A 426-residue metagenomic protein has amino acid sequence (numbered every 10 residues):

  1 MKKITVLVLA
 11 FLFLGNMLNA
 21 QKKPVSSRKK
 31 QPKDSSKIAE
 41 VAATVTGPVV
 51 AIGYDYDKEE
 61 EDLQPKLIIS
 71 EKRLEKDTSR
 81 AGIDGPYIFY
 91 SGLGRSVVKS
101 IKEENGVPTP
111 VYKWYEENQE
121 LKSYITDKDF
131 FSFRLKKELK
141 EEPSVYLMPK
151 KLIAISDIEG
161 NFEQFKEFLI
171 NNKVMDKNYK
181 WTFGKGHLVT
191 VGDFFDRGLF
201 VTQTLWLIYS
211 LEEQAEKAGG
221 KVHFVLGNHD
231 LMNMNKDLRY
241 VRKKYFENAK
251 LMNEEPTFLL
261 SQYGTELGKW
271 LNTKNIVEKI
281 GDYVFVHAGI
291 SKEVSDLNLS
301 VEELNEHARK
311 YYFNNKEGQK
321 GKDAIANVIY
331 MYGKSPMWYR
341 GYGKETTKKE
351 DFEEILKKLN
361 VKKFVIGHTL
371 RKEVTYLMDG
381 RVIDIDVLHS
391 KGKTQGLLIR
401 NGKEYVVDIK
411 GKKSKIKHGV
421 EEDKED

Functional and structural regions predicted by a protein language model:
M1-K30: Bacterial Sec-dependent N-terminal signal peptides
Q21-D426: Feature recognizes metal-dependent phosphohydrolase scaffolds
